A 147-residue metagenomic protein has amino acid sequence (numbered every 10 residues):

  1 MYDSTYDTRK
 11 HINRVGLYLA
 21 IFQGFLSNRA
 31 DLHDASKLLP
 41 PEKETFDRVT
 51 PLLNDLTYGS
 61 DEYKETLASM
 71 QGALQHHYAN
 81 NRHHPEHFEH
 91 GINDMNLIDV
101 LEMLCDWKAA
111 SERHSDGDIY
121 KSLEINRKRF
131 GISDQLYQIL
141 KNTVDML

Functional and structural regions predicted by a protein language model:
M1-L147: Metal-dependent phosphohydrolase cores
